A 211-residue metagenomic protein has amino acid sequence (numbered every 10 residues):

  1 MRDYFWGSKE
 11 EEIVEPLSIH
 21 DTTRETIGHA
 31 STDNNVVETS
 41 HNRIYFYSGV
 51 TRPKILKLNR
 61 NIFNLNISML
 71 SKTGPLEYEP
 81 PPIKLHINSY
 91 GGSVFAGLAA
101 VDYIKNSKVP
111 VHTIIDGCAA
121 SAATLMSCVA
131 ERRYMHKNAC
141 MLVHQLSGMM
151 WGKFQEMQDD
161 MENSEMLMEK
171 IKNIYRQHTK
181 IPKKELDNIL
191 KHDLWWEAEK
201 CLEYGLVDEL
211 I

Functional and structural regions predicted by a protein language model:
M1-I211: Terminal-region recognition feature
